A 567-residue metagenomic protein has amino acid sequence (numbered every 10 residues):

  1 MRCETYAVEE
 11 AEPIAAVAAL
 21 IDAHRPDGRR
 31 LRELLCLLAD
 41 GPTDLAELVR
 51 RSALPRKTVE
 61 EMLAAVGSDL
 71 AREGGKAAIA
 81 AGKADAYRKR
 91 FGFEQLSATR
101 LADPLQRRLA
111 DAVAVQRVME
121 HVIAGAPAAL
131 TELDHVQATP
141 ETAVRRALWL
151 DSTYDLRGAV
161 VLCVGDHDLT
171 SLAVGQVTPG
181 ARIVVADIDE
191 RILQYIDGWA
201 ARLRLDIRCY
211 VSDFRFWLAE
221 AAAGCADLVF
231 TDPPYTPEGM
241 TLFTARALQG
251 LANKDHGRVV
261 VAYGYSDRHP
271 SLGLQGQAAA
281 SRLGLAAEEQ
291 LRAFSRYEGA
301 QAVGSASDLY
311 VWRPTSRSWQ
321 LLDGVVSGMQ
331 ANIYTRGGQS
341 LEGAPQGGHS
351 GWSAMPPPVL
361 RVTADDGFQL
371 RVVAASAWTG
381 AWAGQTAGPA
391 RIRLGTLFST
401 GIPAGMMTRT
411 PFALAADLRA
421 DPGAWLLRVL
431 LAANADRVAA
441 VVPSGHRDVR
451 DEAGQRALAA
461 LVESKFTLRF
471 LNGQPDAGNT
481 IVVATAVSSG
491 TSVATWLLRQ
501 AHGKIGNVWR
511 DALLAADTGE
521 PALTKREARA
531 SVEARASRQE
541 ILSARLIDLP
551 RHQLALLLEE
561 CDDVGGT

Functional and structural regions predicted by a protein language model:
R2-L162, H167-Q176, D365-G405, S444-G454 (+2 more regions): S-adenosyl-L-methionine
V164-H167, D187, P234, G264-S266 (+2 more regions): Structural motif
Q176-I183, N434-D436: Conserved S-adenosyl-L-methionine
A186-G224, L228: S-adenosyl-L-methionine
R215-V229, T236-P237, S376, I392 (+1 more regions): A short acidic, Gly/Pro-enriched loop at the edge of an enzyme's catalytic core that lines a small-molecule cofactor
T241-R258, L426-D436: A short glycine-rich, Lys/Arg-flanked "PGG" loop and its adjoining helix->strand segment in the class I
A245-Q301, S307, V442-F466: C-terminal substrate-binding/active-site "lid" region of AdoMet-derived donor-dependent transferases
G304-Y310, A477-I481: Short hydrophobic/aromatic beta-strand or adjacent loop that forms the aromatic wall/cage of a ligand/substrate-binding
